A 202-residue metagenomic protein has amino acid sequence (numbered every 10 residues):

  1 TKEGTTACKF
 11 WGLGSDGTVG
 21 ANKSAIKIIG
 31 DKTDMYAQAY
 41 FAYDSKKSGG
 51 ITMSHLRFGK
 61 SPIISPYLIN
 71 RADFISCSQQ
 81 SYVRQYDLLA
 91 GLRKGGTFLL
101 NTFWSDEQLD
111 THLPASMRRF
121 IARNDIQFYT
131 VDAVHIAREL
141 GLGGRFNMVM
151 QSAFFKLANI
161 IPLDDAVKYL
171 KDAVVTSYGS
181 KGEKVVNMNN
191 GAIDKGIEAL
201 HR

Functional and structural regions predicted by a protein language model:
T1: Class I SAM-dependent methyltransferase SAM-binding "motif I" and its flanking Rossmann-like core
G4-G14, T18-R202: Active-site cofactor/cluster-binding pocket
